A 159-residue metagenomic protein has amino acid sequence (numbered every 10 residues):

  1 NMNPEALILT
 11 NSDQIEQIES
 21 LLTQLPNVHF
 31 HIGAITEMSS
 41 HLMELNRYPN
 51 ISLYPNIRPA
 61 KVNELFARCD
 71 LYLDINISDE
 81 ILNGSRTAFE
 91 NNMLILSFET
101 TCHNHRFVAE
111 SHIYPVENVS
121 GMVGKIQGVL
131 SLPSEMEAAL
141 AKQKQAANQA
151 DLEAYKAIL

Functional and structural regions predicted by a protein language model:
N1-E44: Conserved catalytic-core segment of nucleotide-activated headgroup transferases in glycan assembly
S40-I57: Nucleotide-activated donor-binding/catalytic signature segment of Leloir-type glycosyltransferases, i.e., the conserved
R58-C69, E90: Short acidic alpha-helix that forms the nucleotide-activated donor recognition element in Leloir-type transferases
V62-N63, E80-L82, T101-R106: Short glycine/proline-enriched, acidic/aromatic patches that form the donor-sugar handling elements
A67-E80: Acidic donor-binding loop of glycosyltransferase active sites
L94-E99: Short hydrophobic beta-strand element within catalytic cores of glycosyltransferases and related nucleotide-activated
H105-G128: Change "using UDP/GDP/dTDP sugars" to "using nucleotide sugars
E117-S120, S131-L159: A charged, aromatic-enriched C-terminal amphipathic alpha-helix characteristic of glycosyltransferases across folds
